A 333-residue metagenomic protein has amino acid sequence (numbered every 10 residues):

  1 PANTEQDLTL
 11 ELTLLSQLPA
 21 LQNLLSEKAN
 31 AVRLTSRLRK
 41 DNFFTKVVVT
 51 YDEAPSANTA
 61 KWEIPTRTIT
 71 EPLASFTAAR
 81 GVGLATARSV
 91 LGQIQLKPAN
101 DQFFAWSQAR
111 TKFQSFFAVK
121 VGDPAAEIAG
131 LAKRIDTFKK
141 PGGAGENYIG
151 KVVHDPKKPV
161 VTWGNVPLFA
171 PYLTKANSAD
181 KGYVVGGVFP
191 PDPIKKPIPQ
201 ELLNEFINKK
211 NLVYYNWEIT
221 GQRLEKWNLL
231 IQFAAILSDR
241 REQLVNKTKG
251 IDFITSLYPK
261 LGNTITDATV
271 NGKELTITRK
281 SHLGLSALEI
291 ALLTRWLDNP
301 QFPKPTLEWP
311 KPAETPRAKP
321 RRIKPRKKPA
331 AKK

Functional and structural regions predicted by a protein language model:
P1-A2, Q102-K210, R279-A291, R295-N299: Single conserved position on a long alpha-helix in the C-terminal lobe of the eukaryotic protein kinase
A2-S107, G186-G187, P199, K209-K333: Leucine-rich, highly hydrophobic segment in Treponema pallidum outer-membrane-associated proteins
